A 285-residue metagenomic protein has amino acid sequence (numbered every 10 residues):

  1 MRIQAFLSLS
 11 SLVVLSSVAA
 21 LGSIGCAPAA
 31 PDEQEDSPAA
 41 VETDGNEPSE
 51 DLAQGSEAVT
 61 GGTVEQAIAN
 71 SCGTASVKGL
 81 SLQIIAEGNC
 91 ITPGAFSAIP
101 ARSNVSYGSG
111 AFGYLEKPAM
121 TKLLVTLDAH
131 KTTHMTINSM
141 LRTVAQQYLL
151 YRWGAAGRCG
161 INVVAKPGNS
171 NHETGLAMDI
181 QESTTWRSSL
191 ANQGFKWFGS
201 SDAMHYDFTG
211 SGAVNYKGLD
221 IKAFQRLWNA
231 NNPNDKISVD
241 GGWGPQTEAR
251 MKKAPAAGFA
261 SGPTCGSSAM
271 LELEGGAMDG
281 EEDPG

Functional and structural regions predicted by a protein language model:
M1-L7: N-terminal secretory signal peptides that target proteins for export/translocation
S10-S23: Bacterial N-terminal signal peptides
C26-P28: N-terminal Sec signal peptide cleavage junction
Q34-T60: Post-signal peptide N-terminal segment of mature Sec-exported envelope proteins
N89-L141: Active-site acidic/histidine clusters and adjacent loop/turn architecture that either coordinate catalytic ions
T136-W153, G242-E248: Acidic helix-start/capping segments at beta-turn-to-alpha-helix junctions
A156-G285: Catalytic cores and adjacent binding grooves of peptidoglycan-active enzymes
